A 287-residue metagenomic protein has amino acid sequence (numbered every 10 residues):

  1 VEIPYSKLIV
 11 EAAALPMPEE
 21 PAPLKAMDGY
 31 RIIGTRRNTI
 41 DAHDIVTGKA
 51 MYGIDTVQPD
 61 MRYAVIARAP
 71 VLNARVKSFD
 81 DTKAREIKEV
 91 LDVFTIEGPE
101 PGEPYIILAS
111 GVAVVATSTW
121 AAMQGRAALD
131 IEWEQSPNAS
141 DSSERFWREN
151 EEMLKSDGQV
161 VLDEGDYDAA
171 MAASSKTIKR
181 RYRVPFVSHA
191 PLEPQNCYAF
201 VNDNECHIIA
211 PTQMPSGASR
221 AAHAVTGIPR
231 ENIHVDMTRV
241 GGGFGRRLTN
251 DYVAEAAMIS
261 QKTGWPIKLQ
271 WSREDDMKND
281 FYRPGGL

Functional and structural regions predicted by a protein language model:
V1-L287: Structural alpha/beta core scaffold segments of enzyme domains
